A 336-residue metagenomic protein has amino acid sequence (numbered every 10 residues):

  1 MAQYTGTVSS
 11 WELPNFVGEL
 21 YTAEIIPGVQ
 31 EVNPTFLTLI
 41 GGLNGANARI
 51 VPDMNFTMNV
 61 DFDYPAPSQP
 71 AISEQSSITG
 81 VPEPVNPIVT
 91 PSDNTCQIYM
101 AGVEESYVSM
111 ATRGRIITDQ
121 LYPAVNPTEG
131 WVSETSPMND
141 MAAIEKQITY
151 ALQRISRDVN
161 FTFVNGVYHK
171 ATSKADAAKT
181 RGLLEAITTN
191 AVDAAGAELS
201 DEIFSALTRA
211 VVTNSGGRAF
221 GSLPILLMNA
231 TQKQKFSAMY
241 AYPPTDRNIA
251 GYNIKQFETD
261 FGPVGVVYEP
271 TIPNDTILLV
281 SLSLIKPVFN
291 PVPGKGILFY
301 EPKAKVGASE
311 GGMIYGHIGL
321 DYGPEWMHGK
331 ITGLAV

Functional and structural regions predicted by a protein language model:
A2-Q256, T271, S283-V336: Flexible, glycine/threonine- and acidic-rich loop/arm segments that mediate assembly and lattice contacts in viral
I254-Y268: Short Gly/Thr-rich strand-loop-strand
G262, D275-T276, A308-E310: A short pocket-lining beta-strand/turn micro-motif at the edge of beta-sheets
Y268-E269, N274-L279: Polybasic, proline/glycine-rich intrinsically disordered low-complexity segments
